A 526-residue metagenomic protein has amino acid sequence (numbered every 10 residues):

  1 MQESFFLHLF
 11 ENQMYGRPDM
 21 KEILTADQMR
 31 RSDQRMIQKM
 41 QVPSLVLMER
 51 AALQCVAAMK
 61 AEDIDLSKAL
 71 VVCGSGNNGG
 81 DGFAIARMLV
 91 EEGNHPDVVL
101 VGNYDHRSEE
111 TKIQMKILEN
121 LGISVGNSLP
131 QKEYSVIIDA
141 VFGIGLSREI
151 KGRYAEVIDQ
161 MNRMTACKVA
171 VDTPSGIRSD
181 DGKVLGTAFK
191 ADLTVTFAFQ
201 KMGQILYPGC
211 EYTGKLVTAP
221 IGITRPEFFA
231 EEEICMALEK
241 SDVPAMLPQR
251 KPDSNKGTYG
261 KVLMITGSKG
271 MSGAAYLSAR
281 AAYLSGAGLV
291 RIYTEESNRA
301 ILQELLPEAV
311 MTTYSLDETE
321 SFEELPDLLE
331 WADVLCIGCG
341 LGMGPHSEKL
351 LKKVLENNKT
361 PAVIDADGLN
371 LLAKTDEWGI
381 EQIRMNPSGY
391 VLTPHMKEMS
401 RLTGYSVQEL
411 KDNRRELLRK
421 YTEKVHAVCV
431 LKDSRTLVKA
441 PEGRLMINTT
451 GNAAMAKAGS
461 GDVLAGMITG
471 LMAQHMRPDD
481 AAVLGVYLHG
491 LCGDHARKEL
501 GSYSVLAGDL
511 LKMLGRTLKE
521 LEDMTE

Functional and structural regions predicted by a protein language model:
M1-H8: N-terminal amphipathic/hydrophobic targeting modules at extreme N-termini, encompassing cleavable Sec/SRP-type signal
L9, Y15-D97, S108, L193 (+3 more regions): Small-residue (G/A/S/T)-rich helix-start motifs and N-terminal tracts that mark the onset
S67, S124-G126, K190: Secondary-structure boundary/capping motif
A84-N162, A300-Y314, E323-W331: N-terminal small/polar loop signature for handling phosphorylated ligands or for N-terminal nucleophile
V99-G102, R153-P174, N357-K374: Short, acidic/small-residue loops that bind anionic groups at enzyme active sites
Y134-V136, V141-E233: Internal gly/pro-rich beta-alpha loop/helix module that stabilizes soluble enzyme cofactors or their anionic handles
